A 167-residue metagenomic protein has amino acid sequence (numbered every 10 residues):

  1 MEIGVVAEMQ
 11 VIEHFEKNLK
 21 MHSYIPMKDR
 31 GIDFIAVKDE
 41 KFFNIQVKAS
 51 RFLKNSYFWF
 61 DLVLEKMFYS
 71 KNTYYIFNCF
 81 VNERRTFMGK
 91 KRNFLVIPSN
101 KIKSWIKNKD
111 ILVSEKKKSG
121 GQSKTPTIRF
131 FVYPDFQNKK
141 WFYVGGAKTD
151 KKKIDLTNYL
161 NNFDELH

Functional and structural regions predicted by a protein language model:
M1-R30, I35-H167: Mixed-charge (Asp/Glu-Lys/Arg
